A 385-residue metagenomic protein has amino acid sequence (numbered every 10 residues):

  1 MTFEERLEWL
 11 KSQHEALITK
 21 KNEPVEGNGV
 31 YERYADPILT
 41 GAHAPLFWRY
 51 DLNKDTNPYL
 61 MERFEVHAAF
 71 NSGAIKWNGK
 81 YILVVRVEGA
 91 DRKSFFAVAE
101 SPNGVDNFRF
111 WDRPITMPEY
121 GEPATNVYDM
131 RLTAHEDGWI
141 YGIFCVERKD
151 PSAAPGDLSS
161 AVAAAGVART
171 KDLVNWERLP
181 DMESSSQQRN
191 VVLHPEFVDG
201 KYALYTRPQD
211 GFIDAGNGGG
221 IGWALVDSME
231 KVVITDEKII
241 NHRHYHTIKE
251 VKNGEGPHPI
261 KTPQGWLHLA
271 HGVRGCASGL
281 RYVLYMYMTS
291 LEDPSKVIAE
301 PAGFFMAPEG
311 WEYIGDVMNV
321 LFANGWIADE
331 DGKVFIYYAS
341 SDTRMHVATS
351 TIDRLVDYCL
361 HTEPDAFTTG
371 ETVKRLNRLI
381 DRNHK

Functional and structural regions predicted by a protein language model:
M1-N71, I75-T125, A134-V192, E196-V251 (+2 more regions): Beta-rich carbohydrate-recognition and catalytic domains
R131: Glycine-rich, Trp-frequent "lid" loop and neighboring beta-strands that shape and gate the flavin cofactor pocket
W311-A328: A conserved acidic, glycine/proline-rich C-terminal tail/linker
I327-F335: Well-ordered alpha/beta subsegment
